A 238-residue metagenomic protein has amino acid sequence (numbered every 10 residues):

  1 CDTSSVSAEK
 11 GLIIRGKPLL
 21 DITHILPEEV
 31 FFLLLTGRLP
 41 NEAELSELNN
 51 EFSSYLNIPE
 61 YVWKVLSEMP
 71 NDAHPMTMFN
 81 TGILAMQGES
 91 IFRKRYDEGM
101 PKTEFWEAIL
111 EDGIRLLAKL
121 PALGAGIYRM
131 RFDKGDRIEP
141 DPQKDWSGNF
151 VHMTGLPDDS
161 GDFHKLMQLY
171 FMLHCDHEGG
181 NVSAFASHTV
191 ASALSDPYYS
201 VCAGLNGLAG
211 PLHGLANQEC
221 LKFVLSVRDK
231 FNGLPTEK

Functional and structural regions predicted by a protein language model:
C1-K238: Hydrophobic alpha-helical bundle cores within soluble ligand-binding/oligomerization subdomains
